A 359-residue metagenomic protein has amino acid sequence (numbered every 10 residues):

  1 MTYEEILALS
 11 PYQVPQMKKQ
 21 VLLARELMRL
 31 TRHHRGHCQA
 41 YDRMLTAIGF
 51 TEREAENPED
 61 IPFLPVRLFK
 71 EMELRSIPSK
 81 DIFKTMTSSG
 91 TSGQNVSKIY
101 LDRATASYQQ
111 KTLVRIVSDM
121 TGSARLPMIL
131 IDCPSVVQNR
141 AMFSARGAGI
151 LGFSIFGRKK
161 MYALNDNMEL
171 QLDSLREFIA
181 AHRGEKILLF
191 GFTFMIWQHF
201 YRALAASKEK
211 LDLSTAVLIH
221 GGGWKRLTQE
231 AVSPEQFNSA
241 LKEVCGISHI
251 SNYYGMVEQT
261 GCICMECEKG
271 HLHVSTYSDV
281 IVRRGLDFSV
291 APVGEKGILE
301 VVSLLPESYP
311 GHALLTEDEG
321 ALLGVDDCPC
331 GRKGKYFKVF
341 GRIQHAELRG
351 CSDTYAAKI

Functional and structural regions predicted by a protein language model:
M1-V14, K18-H33, R140-A141, I150-I359: Active-site glycine/GP-rich loop and adjacent strand/helix microenvironment that borders small-molecule binding pockets
M17, V21, G36-T87, N95-D102 (+3 more regions): Active-site diphosphate/adenylate-binding microenvironment
F50, G122-S123, E209, I247: Helix N-cap/coil-helix junction residues
T85-N95, T193, M256-Q259: Ser/Thr-glycine-rich phosphate-binding loops at phosphate-binding pockets of nucleotides, nucleotide cofactors
T87, I129, L188-F190: Short, conserved beta-strand segments within well-ordered enzyme catalytic domains that often line or immediately flank
S92, Q109-D166: Internal, well-ordered alpha/beta segment that forms a basic, Gly-enriched binding/recognition surface
Q94, S135, G223-R226: A short, flexible beta-alpha/helix-coil linker loop
K98-S107, F143-R146, L204: "Short basic amphipathic alpha-helical interaction patches in structured regions
